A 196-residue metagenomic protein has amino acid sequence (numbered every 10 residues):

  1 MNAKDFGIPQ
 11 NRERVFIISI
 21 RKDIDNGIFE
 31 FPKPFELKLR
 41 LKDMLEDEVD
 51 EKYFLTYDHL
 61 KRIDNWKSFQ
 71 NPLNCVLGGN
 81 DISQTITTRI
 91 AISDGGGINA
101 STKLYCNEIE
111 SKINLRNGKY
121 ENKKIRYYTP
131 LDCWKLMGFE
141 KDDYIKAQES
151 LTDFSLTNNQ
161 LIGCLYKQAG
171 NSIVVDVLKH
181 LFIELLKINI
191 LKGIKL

Functional and structural regions predicted by a protein language model:
M1-S93, I98, T102-E108: Class I S-adenosyl-L-methionine
I17-R21, I86, L136, G170 (+1 more regions): Conserved proline-anchored active-site loop of SAM-dependent methyltransferases that bridges a beta-strand
R21, I90-I92, D132, E140 (+1 more regions): A broadly conserved detector of short glycine/acidic/proline-rich loop/turn motifs that flank catalytic sites and bind
D25, D143-K146, L191-I194: Cytochrome P450 catalytic domain signature, combining two hallmark sequence patches
D81, L131, I173-V177: Generic recognition of stable, solvent-exposed alpha-helical segments in well-folded globular domains
R89, F139-K141, Q168-S172: Short, loop-centered acidic/histidine patches that primarily coordinate divalent metals
I109-Q160: FAD-binding beta-loop-beta segment adjacent to the flavin cofactor pocket
I162-L196: Generic C-terminus detector
